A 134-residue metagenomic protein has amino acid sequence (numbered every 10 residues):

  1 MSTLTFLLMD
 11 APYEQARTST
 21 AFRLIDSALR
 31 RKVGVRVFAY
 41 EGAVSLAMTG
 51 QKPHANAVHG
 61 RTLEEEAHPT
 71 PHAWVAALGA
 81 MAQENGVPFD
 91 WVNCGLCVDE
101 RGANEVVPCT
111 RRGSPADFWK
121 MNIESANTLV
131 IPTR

Functional and structural regions predicted by a protein language model:
T3, R30-R36, D90: Residues at the starts of beta-strands that form the adenosine-phosphate
L4-S19, V35, E41, L46-A47: Short, glycine-rich nucleotide/cofactor-binding loops
A21-R30: Walker A/P-loop phosphate-binding motif and the immediately C-terminal alpha-helix
L29-R30, Q83-N85, N122-I123: Anion (oxyanion) recognition and catalysis
S45-A55: RNase H catalytic domain
P53-A57, C109-R111: Short, hinge-like loop/turn segments at secondary-structure boundaries
A55-N93: A glycine-rich helix N-cap at a beta->alpha junction
F89-R134: N-terminal glycine-rich phosphate/adenylate-binding segment common to multiple enzyme folds
